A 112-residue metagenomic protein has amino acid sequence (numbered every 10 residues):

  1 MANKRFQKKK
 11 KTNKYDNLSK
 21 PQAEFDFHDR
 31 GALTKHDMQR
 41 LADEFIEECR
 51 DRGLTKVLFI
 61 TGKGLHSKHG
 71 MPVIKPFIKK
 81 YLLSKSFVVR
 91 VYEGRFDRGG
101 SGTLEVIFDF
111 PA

Functional and structural regions predicted by a protein language model:
M1-A112: Long, charged, low-complexity intrinsically disordered regions
